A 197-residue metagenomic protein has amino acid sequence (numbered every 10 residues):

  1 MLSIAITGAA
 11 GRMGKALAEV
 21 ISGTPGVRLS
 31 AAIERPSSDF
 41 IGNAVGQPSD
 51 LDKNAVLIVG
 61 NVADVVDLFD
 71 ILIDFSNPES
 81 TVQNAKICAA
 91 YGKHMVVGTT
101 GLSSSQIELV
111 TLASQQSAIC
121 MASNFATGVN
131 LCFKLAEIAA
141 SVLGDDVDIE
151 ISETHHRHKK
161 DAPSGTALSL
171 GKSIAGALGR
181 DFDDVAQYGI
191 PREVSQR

Functional and structural regions predicted by a protein language model:
L2: Nucleotide donor/acceptor-binding cores
A5-T7, R12-A63, G144-R197: C-terminal substrate-binding/catalytic lobe of Rossmann-fold NAD(P)-dependent oxidoreductases
R35, T100-L102, N124-A126, T154-R157: Short, ordered loop/turn segments at secondary-structure junctions
L57, H94, S117-C120, E150: Proline-centered loop/turn at the N-terminus of a beta-strand
F69: An anion/phosphate-binding loop that grips the pyrophosphate of nucleotide cofactors and donors
L72-I73: N-terminal Rossmann-like NAD(P) cofactor-binding module of classical short-chain dehydrogenase/reductase
S76-N77, T100: Short glycine-/small-residue-rich Rossmann-like dinucleotide-binding loops
V82-Y91, G98-C120, N130-A139: Rossmann-fold NAD(P)-binding glycine/threonine-rich loop
